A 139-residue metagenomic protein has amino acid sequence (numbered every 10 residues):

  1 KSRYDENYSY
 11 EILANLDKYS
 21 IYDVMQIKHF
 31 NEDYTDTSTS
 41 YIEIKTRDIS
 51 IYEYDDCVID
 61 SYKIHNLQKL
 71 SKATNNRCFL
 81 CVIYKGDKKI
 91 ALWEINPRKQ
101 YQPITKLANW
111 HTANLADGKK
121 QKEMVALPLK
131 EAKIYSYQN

Functional and structural regions predicted by a protein language model:
K1-K18: Acidic-basic catalytic patches of nuclease active cores, encompassing PD-(D/E)XK and other metal-cofactor nuclease
A14-N15, I44-K45, C81-Y84: Short His-Asn-centered micro-motif
L16, H29-D33, K72: Short polar/acidic secondary-structure junctions
S20-Y22: Short beta-strand or tight-loop elements that sit immediately N-terminal to catalytic metal-binding acidic residues
V24-S50: Conserved catalytic cores of phosphodiester-cleaving nucleases, focusing on short active-site segments
R47-L70: Mg2+/Mn2+-dependent nuclease catalytic core
Q68-K99: Nucleic-acid nuclease catalytic cores
I90-N139: Intrinsically disordered, low-complexity terminal regions enriched in charged/polar residues
